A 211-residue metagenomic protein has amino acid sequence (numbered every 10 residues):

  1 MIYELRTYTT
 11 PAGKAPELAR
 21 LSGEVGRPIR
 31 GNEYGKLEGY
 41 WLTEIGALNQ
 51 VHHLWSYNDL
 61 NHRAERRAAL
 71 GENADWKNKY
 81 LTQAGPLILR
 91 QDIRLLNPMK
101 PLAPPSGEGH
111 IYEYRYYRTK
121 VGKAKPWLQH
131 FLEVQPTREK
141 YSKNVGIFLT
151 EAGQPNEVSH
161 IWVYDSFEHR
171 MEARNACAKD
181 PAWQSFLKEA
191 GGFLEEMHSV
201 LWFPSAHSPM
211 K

Functional and structural regions predicted by a protein language model:
M1-K211: Short S/T/G/P-rich N-terminal loop/turn motif that feeds into the first structured element of a domain
